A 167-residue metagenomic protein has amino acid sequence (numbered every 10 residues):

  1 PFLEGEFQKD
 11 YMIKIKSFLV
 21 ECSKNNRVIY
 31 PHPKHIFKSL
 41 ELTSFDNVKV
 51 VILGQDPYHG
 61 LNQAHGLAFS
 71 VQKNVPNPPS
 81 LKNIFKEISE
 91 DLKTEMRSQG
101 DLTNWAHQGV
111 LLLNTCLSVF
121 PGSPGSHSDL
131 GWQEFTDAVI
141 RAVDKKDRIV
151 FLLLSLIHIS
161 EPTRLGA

Functional and structural regions predicted by a protein language model:
P1-F2: Generic N-terminal amphipathic, Lys/Arg-enriched alpha-helix
G5-L153: A polyanion-binding, active-site-adjacent surface
I157-A167: Single conserved hydrophobic/aromatic residue that forms the stacking wall/gate of nucleotide- or nucleobase-binding
